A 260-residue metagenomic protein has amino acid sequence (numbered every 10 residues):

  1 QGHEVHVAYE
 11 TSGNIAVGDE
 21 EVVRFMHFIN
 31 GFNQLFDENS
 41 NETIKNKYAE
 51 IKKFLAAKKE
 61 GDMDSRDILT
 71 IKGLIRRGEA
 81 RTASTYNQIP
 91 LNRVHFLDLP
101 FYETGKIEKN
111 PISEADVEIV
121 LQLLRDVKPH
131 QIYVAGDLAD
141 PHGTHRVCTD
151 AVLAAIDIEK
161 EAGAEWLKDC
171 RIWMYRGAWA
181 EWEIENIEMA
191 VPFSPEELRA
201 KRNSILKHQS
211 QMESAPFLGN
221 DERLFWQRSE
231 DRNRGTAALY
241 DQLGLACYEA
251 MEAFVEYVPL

Functional and structural regions predicted by a protein language model:
Q1-E165, R202-K207, D221-Q227, G235-Q242 (+2 more regions): Active-site beta-strand->loop->alpha-helix modules in alpha/beta enzyme cores, enriched in Gly/His/Asp(Glu)
R93, K128, C170-R171, E185-M189 (+1 more regions): Generic structural motif recognizing short loop/turn segments at the entrances and edges of beta-strands
L97, Y175, V191: Hydrophobic residues at beta-strand termini and immediately following loops that shape nucleotide-binding pockets
D157-I187: Short, flexible loop segments at boundaries between secondary-structure elements
A180-L239: A conserved mid-domain beta-alpha-beta active-site/ligand-binding segment of alpha/beta enzyme cores
